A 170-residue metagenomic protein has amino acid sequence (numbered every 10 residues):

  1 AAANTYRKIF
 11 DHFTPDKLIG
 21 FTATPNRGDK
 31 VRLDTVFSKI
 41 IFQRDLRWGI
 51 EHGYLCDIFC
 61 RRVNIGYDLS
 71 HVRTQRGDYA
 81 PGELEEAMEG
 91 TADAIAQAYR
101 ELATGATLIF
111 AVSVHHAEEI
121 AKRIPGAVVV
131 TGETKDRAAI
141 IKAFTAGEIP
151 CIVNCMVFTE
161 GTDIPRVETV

Functional and structural regions predicted by a protein language model:
A2-C60: Post-DEXD/H (motif II) to motif III coupling segment of the RecA-like Helicase ATP-binding lobe
Y6-D11, A96, A121, I141: Short amphipathic alpha-helical segments and helix-helix/interface helices
F10-P15, Y54, R100-L102, A143-A146 (+1 more regions): Conserved catalytic network of the ASCE P-loop NTPase/AAA+ motor domain
P15, A23-G28, W48, N64-L69 (+3 more regions): Conserved nucleotide-binding/hydrolysis micro-motifs of P-loop NTPases
K17, P150-C151, T169: Short, Asp-centered acidic motifs that coordinate Mg2+ and/or phosphate in catalytic or ligand-binding sites
I40-A111: Conserved interdomain linker/interface between the two RecA-like ATPase lobes of SF2 helicase motors
L108-F110, H116-A121, P125-T162: Conserved helicase ATPase core of P-loop NTP-dependent helicases/translocases
I164-V170: TOPRIM-like Mg2+-dependent DNA-processing core and adjacent phosphate-binding/basic surface
